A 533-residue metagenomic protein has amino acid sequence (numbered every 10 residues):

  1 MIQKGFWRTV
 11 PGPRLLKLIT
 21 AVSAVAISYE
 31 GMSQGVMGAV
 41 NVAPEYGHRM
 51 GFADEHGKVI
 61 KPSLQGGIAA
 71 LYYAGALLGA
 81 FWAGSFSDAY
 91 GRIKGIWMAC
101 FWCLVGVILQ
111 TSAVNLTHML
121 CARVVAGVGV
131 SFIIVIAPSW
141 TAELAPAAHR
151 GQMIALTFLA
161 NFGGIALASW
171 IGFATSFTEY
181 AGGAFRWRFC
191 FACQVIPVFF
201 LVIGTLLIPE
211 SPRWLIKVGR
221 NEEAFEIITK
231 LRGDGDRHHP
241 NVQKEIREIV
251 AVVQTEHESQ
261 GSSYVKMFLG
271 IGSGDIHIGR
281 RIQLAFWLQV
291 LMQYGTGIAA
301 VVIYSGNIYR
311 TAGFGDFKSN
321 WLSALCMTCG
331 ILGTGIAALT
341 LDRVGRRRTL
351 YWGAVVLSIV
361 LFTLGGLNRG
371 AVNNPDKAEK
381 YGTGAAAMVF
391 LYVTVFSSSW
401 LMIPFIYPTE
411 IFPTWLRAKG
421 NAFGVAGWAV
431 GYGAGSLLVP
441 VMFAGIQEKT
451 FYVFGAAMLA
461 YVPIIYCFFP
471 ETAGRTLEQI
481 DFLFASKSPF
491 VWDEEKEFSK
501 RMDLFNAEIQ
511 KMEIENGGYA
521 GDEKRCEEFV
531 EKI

Functional and structural regions predicted by a protein language model:
M1-L231, Q254-I533: Alpha-helical transmembrane bundle of multi-pass membrane proteins
L231-Q243: Short intracellular "coupling" helices and adjacent cytoplasmic loop segments at the cytosolic face of multi-pass
V242-Q254: Cytosol/matrix-facing amphipathic helices and coiled-coil assembly/linker segments of eukaryotic membrane proteins
